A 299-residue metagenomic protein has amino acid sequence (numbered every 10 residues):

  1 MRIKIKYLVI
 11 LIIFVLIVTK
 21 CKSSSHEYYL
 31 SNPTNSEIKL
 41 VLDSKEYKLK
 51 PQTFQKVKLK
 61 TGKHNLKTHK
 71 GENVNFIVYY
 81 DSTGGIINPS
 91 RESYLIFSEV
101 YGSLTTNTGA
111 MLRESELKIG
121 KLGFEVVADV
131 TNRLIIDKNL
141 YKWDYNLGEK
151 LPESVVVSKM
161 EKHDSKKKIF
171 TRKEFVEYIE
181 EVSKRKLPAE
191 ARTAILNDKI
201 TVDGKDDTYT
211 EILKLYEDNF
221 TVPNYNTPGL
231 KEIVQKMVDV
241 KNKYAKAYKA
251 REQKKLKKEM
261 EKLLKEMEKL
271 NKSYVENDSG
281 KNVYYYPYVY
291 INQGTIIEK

Functional and structural regions predicted by a protein language model:
M1-K20: Sec-dependent bacterial lipoprotein signal peptides
C21-P51, V74-K265, K269-K299: Short loop/turn and low-complexity linker motifs enriched in small/turn-promoting residues
T53-K58: Short, surface-exposed beta-strand/beta-hairpin micro-motifs centered on an aromatic residue
K60-N73: A short tyrosine-centered beta-strand micro-motif
